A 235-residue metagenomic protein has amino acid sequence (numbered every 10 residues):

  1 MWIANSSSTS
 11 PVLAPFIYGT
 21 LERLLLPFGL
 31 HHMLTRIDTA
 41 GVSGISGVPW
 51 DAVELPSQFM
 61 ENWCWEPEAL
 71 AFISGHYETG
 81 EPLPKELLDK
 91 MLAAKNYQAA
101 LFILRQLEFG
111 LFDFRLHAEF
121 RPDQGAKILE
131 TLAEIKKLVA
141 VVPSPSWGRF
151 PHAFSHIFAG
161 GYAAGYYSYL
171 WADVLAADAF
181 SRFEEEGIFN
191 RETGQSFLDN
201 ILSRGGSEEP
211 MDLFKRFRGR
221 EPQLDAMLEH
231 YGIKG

Functional and structural regions predicted by a protein language model:
M1-G235: Cation-handling catalytic/transport regions enriched in His/Asp/Glu
